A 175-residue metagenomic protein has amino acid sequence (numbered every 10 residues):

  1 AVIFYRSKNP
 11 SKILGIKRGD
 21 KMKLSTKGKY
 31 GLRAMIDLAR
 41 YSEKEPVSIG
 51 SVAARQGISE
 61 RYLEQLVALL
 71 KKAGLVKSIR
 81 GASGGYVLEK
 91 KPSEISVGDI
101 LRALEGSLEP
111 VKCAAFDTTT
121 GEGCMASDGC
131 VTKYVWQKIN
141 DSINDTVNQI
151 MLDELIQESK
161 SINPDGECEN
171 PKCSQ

Functional and structural regions predicted by a protein language model:
I3-G19, A115-Q175: C-terminal regulatory/oligomerization modules of transcriptional regulators
G31-E43: Short amphipathic alpha-helical interface segments
L38, L66-K71: Basic amphipathic alpha-helical segments that dock to polyanions
R40-E43, A54, K72: The C-terminal cap of the DNA-recognition helix in HTH/winged-HTH DNA-binding domains, marking the helix-to-coil
G50-Q56: A short alpha-helical element within helix-turn-helix/winged-helix DNA-binding domains across DNA-binding proteins
R61: Key DNA-contact positions within bacterial/archaeal DNA-binding proteins
L75-S83, V87-E89: Beta-hairpin "wing" of winged helix-turn-helix
P92-D117, T132, W136-D141: Conserved segment of winged-helix/HTH DNA-binding domains
